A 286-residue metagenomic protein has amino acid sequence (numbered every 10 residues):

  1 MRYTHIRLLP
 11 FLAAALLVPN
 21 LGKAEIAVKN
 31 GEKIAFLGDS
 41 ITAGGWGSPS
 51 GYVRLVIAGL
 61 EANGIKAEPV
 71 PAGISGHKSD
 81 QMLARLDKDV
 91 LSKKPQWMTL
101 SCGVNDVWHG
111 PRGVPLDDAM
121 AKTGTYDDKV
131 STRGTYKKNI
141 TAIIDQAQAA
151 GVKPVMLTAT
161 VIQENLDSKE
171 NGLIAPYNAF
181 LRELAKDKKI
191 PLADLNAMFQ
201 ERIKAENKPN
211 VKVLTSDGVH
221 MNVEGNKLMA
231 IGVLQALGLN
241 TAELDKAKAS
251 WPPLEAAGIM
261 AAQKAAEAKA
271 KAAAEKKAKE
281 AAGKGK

Functional and structural regions predicted by a protein language model:
M1-P10: Bacterial N-terminal signal peptides that target proteins for export
G22-A24: Boundary at the C-terminal end of the N-terminal hydrophobic targeting segment
V28-N30, S50, R54-K66, D80-G285: Alpha-helical cap/lid subdomain in secreted, periplasmic, or secretory-pathway luminal O-acyl-processing enzymes
E32-G47, K78, V107: Catalytic nucleophile-elbow at a beta strand-turn-alpha helix junction centered on a G-D-S/GDSL motif, marking
F36-L37, P71, M156, T215: A structural signal for the hydrophobic beta-strands that form the central parallel beta-sheet of Rossmann-like
P71-K78: Short beta->alpha junction loops
